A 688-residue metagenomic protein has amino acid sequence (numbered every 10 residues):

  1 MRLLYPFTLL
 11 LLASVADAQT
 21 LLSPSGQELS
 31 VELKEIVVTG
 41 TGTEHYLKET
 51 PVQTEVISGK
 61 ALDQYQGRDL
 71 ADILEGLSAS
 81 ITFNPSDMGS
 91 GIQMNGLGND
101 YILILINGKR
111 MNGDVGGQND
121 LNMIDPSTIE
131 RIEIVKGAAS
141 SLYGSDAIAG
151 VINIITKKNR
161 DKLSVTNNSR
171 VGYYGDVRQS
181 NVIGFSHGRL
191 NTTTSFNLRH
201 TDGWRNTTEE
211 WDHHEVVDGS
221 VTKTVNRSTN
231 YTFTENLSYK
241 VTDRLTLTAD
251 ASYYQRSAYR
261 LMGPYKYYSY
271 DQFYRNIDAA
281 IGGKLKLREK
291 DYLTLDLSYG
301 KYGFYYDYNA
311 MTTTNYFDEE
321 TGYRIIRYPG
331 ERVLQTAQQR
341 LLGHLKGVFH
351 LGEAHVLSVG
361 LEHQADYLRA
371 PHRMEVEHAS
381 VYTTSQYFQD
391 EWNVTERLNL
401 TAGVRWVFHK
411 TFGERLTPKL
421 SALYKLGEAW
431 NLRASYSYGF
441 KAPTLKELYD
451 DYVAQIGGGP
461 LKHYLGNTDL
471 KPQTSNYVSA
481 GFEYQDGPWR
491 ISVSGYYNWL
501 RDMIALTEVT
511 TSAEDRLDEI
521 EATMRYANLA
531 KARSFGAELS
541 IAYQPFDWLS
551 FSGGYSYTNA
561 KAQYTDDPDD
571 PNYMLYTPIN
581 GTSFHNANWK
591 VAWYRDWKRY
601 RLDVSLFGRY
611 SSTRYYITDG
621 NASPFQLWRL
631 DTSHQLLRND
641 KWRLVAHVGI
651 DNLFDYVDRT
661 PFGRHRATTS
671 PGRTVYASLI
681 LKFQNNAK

Functional and structural regions predicted by a protein language model:
P6-F7, A18, K240, S552 (+2 more regions): Conserved C-terminal beta-signal and adjacent last beta-strands/turns of outer-membrane beta-barrel proteins
E32-L62, G91, N99: N-terminal periplasmic "start-of-domain" segments of outer-membrane beta-barrel proteins
A71-K109, E130: Extracytoplasmic beta-strand/coil segments of soluble accessory domains associated with Gram-negative outer-membrane
K109-K136: Short acidic/polar hinge/loop motifs at secondary-structure boundaries that mediate gating or recognition
R160-K162, R170, F185-Q272, L653: Periplasmic-side early beta-strands and strand-to-turn transitions of outer-membrane beta-barrels
N226, L334-T336, R340-K346, A379 (+5 more regions): Outer membrane beta-barrel strand-and-loop segments of large Gram-negative receptors, especially TonB-dependent
G303, K410-R415, Y424, E428-V478 (+4 more regions): Surface-exposed extracellular loop regions of Gram-negative outer-membrane beta-barrel proteins, predominantly
N393-R397, Y497-W499, I520-R614: Gram-negative outer-membrane beta-barrel transporters
